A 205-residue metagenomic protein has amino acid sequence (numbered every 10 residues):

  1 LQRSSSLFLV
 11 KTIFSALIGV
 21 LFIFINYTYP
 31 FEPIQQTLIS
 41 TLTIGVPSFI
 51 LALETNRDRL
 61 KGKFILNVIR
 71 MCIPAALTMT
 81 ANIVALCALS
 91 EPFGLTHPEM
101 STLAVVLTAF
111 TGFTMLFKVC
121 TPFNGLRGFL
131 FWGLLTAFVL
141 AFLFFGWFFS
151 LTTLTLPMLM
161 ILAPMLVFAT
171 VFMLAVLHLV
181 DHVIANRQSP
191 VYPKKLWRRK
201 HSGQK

Functional and structural regions predicted by a protein language model:
L1-R127, L135-G146: Membrane-embedded transport module
L1-Y27, G128-G203: Conserved cytosolic headpiece of P-type ATPases
